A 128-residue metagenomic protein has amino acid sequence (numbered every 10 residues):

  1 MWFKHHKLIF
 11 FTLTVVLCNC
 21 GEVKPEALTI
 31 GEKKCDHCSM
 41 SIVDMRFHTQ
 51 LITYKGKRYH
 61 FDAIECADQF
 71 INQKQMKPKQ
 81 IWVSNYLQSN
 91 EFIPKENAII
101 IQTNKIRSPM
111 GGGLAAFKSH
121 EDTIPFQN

Functional and structural regions predicted by a protein language model:
M1-I9: Bacterial N-terminal signal peptides that target proteins for export
F11-T14: Hydrophobic helical h-region of N-terminal Sec-dependent signal peptides in bacterial secretory/periplasmic proteins
L17-N19: C-terminal motif of bacterial Sec signal peptides marking the signal peptidase cleavage site
G21-V23: Bacterial signal peptide processing site
G31: Short metal-coordination and nucleic-acid-contact micro-motifs, chiefly zinc-binding Cys/His arrays
D36-Q75: Post-signal-peptide N-terminal segment of Sec-exported extracytoplasmic proteins
Q80-N128: Thiol/selenol-based redox catalytic cores and closely related redox-interacting motifs
